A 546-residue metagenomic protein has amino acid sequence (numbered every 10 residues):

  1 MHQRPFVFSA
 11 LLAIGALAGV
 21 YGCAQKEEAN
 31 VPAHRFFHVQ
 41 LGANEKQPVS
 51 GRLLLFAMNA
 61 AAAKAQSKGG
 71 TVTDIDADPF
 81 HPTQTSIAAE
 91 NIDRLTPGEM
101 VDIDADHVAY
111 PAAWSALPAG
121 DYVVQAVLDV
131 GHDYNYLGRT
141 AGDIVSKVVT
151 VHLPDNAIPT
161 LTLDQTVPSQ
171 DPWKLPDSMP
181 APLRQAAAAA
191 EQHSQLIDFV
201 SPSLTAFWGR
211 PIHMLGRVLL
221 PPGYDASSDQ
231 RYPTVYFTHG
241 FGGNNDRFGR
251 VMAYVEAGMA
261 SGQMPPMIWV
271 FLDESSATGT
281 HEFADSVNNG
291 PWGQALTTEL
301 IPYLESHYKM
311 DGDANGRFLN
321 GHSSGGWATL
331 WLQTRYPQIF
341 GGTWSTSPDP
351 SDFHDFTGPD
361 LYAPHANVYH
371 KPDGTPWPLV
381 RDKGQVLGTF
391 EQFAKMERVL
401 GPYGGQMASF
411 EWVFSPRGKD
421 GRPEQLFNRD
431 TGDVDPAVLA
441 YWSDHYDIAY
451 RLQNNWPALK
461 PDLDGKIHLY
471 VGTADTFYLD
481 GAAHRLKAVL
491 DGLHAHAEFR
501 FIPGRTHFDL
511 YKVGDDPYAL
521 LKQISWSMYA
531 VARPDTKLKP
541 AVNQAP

Functional and structural regions predicted by a protein language model:
M1-A10: Bacterial N-terminal signal peptides that target proteins for export
R4-P5, E27, D509: Compositionally biased, intrinsically disordered low-complexity segments enriched in polar/proline residues
F8, E27, Q185-A188: Short linear motifs in intrinsically disordered
S9-G19: Bacterial N-terminal signal peptides
E27-V31, T536: Low-complexity, Pro/Thr/Ser/Gly/Ala-rich linker/spacer regions in secreted, extracellular modular proteins
V31-L41, K46-L54, L215: Contiguous beta-strand segments within globular domains
N59-P546: Non-catalytic cap/lid and distal C-terminal segments of serine-dependent acyl enzymes
